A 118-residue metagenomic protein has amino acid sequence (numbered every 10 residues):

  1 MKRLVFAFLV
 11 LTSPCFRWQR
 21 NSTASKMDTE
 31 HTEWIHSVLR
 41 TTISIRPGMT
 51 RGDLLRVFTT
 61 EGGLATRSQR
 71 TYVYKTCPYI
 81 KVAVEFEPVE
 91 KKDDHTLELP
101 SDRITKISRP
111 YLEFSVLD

Functional and structural regions predicted by a protein language model:
M1-R3: Positively charged n-region of N-terminal signal peptides that target proteins for export
V5-L11: Sec-dependent N-terminal signal peptides
P14-R17: C-terminal segment of classical bacterial N-terminal signal peptides
R20-D118: Residues within mature, well-folded domains
